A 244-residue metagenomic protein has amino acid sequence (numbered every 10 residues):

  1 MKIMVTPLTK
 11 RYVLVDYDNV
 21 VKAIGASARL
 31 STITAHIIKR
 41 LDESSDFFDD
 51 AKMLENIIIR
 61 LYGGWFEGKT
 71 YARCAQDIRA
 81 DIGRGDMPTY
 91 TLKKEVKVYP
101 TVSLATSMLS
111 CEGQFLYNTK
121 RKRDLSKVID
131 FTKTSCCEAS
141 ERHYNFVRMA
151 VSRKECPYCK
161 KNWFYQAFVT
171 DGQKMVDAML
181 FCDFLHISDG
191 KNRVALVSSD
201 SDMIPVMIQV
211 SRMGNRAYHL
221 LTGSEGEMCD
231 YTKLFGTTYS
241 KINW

Functional and structural regions predicted by a protein language model:
K2-S152, Y165-T170, R212, H219: Domain-level signal for Mg2+-assisted phosphodiester chemistry and nucleotide/NA-binding surfaces in nucleic-acid
R121-W244: Nuclease catalytic cores that cleave nucleic-acid phosphodiester bonds, predominantly acidic two-metal-ion
